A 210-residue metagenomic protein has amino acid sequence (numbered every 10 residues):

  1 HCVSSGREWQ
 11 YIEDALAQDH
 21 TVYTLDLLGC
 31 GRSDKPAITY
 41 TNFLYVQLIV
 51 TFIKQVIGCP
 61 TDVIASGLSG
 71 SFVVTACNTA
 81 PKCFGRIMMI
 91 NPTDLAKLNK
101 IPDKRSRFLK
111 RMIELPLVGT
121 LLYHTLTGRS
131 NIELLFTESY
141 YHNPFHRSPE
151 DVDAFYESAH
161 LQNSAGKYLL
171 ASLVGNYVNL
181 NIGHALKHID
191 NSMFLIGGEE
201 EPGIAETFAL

Functional and structural regions predicted by a protein language model:
H1-R32: Conserved HGGG/HGGXW glycine-rich cap/lid loop of the alpha/beta-hydrolase fold
D14-A15, H188-L210: Conserved loop-alpha-helix segment in the C-terminal half of the alpha/beta-hydrolase fold that carries the catalytic
D26, D62-I64, G85-M88: Residue in the alpha/beta-hydrolase core beta-strand immediately N-terminal to the catalytic nucleophile
S33, G67-L68, N91: Catalytic nucleophile serine of serine hydrolases, specifically the conserved "nucleophile elbow" pentapeptide
F43-T61: Conserved acidic catalytic loop of the alpha/beta-hydrolase fold
A65-V73: Gly/Ala-rich beta-loop-alpha elbow adjacent to hydrolase catalytic centers
N78, R86-L121: Flexible "cap/lid" loop of the alpha/beta hydrolase fold
L98-I101, H124-H188: Conserved alpha/beta-hydrolase catalytic His-Asp/Glu region
